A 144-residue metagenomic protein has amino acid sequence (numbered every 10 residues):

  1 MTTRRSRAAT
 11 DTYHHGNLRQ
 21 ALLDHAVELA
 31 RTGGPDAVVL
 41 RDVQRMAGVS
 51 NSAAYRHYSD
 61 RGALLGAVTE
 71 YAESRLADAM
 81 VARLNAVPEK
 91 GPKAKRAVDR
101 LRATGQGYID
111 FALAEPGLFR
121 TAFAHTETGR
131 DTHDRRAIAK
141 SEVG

Functional and structural regions predicted by a protein language model:
M1-N17, V87-A94: N-terminal intrinsically disordered/low-complexity leader segments
N17, A21-E28, T32-G33, M46 (+5 more regions): Alpha-helical structural segments
V39, F119-F123, R130-D131: Short, hydrophobic secondary-structure boundary micro-motifs
R41-R45, A54: Append "Primarily bacterial transcriptional regulators
H57: Residues in the recognition helix of alpha-helical DNA-binding motifs
K95, R130-G144: Amphipathic alpha-helical packing segments from all-alpha helical-bundle domains
